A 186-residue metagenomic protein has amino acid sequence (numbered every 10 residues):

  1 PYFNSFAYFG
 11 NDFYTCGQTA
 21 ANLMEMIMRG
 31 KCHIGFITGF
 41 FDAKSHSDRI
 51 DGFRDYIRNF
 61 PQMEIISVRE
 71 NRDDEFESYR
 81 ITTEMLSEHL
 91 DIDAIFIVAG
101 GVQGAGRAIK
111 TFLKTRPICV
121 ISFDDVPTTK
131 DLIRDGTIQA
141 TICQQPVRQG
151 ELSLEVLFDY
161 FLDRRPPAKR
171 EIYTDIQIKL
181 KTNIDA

Functional and structural regions predicted by a protein language model:
F6-A7, H33-D42: Short beta-strand segments enriched in small/hydrophobic residues
Y8-H33, S78-Y79, T129, Q145-L162: Hydrophobic alpha-helical segments within soluble ligand-binding/sensing domains
C16-A20, K44-Q62, I81, G104-A105 (+1 more regions): Short, solvent-exposed amphipathic alpha-helices that sit in or adjacent to ligand/effector-binding or catalytic
M24-M28, S47, D51-N59, T128-R134 (+2 more regions): Non-catalytic structural scaffold of enzyme domains
H33-F36, I57-F76: Short beta-strand elements in bilobed, periplasmic/extracellular small-molecule ligand-binding domains
I37, F96-I97, K179: Short hydrophobic segments within beta-strands
F41, I57, Q145-A186: Hinge/cleft segment of the Venus flytrap/periplasmic-binding protein
F53, N71-T128: Hydrophobic alpha-helical
